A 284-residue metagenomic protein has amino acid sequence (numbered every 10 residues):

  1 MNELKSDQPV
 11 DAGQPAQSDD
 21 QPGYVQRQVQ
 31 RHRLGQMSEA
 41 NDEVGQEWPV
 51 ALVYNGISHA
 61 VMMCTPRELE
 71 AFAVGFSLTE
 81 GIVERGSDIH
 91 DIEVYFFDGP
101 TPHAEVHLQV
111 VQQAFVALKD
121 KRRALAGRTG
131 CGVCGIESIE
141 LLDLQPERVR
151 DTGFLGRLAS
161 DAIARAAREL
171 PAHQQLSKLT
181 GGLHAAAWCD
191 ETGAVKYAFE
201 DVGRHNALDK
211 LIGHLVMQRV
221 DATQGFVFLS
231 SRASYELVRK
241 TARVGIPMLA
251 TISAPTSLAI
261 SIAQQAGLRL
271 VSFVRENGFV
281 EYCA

Functional and structural regions predicted by a protein language model:
N2-A186, D190-E191, V195-Y197: Intrinsically disordered, low-complexity regions enriched in acidic/Ser/Thr/Pro/Gln residues
G13-P15, G23-Y24, A198-N206, V220-F226: Short acidic/polar alpha-helix capping motifs at helix-coil junctions
L183-H184, C189-Q218: Protease-associated
R204-A284: Feature captures the catalytic cores and cofactor-binding loops of soluble hydro-lyases/lyases that act on carboxylate
